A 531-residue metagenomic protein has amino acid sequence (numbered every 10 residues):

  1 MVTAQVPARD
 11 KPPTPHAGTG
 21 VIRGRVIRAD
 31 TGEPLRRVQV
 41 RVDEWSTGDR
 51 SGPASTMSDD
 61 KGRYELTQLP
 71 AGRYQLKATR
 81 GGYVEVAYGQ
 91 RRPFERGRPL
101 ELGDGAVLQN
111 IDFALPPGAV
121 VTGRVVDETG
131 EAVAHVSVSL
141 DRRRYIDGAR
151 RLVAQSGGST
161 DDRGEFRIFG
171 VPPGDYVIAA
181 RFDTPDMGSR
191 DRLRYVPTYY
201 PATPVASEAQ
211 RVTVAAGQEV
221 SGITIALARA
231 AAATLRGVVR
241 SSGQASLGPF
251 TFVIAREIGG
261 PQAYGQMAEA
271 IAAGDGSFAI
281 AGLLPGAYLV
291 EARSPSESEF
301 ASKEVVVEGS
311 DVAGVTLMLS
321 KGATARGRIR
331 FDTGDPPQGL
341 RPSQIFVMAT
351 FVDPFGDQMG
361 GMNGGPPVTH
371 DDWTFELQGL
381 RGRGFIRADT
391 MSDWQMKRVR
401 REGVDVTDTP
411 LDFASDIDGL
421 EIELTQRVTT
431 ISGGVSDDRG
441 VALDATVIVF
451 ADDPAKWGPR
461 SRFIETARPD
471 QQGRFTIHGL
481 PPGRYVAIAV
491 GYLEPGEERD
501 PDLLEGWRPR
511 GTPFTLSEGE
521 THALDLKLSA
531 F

Functional and structural regions predicted by a protein language model:
M1-F531: Long luminal/extracellular ectodomains of secretory-pathway precursor proteins
